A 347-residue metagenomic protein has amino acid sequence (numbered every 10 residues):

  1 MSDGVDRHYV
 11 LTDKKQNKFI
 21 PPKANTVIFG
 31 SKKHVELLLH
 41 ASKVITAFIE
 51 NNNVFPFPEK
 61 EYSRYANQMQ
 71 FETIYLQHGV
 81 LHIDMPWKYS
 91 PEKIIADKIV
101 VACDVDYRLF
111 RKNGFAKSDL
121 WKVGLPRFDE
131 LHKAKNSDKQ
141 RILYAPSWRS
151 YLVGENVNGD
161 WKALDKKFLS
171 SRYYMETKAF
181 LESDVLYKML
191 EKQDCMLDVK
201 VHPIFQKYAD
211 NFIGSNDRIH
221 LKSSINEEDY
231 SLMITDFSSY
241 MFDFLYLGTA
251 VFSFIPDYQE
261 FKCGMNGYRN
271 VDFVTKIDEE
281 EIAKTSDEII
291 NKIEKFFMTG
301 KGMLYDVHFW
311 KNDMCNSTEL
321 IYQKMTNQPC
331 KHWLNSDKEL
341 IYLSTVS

Functional and structural regions predicted by a protein language model:
M1-L131: Active-site and donor-binding regions of nucleotide-sugar-utilizing enzymes
S2, P126-N211, A283, C315 (+1 more regions): Conserved catalytic-core segment of nucleotide-activated headgroup transferases in glycan assembly
G4-Y9, I94-I99, M196-L197, D229-L232 (+1 more regions): Short active-site oxyanion
V27-L37, D198-F242, Y246-L247: Donor nucleotide-activated moiety binding/catalytic core segment of transferases that use nucleotide-activated donors
F57-H78, W161-K167, G248-E260: A short, gly/pro- and small-residue-rich
M85, Y89-L169, M298-L304, L334-N335 (+1 more regions): A nucleotide-sugar donor-handling region in carbohydrate enzymes
K117, D210-N216, S239-D313: Catalytic binding pocket for nucleotide-activated donors in carbohydrate/polymer assembly enzymes
C195, A283-S347: C-terminal amphipathic helix plus adjacent low-complexity, charged tail appended to glycosyltransferase catalytic
